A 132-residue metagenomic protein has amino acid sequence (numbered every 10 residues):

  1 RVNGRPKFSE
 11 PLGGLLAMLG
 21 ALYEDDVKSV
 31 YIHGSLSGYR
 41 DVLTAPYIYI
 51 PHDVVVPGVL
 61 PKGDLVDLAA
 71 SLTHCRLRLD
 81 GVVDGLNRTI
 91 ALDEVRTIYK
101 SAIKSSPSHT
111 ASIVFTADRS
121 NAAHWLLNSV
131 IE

Functional and structural regions predicted by a protein language model:
R1-E132: Ligand-binding pocket scaffold of soluble enzyme catalytic domains
